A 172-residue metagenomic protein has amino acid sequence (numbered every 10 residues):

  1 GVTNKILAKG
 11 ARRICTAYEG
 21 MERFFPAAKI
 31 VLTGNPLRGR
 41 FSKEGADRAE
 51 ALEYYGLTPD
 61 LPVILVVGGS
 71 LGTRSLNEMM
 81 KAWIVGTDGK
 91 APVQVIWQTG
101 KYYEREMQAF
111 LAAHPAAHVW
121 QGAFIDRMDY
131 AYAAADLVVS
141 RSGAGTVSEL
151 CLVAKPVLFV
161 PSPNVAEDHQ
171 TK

Functional and structural regions predicted by a protein language model:
G1, E19-M21, P36-R38, F124 (+2 more regions): Short, acidic/turn-prone active-site loops that include or flank metal/cofactor- and phosphate-binding residues
G1-A49, L57: Active-site-proximal region of nucleotide-activated glycan assembly enzymes, centered on histidine/acidic-rich loops
G1-T3, T73-M79, S142, T146-E149 (+1 more regions): Short glycine/serine/threonine-rich phosphate/pyrophosphate-binding segments that cradle anionic phosphate groups
V2-N4, Y18-F25, E106-M107, T146-V147 (+1 more regions): Short, glycine/polar-rich helix-capping loops at beta-to-alpha or helix-loop-helix junctions that flank or form
K9-A11, F25-K29, A91, H114-A117 (+2 more regions): Short, structured coil segments at secondary-structure junctions
R13-C15, V31, I96, W120-G122 (+2 more regions): Hydrophobic/aromatic beta-strand patches that form the interior of the parallel beta-sheet core in alpha/beta enzyme
R48-E53, L57-L137, T171-K172: Donor-nucleotide binding loops and adjacent catalytic segments primarily of GT-B fold Leloir glycosyltransferases
M128-D168: A donor-sugar binding/catalytic signature common to diverse glycosyltransferases and related nucleotide-sugar
